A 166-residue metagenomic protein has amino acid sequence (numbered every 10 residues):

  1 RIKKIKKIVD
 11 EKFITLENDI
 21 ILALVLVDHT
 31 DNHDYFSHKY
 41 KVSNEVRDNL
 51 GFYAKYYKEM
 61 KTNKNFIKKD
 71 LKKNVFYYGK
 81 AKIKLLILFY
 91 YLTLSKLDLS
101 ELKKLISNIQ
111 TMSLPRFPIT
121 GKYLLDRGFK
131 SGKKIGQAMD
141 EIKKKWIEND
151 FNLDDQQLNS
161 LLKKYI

Functional and structural regions predicted by a protein language model:
R1-S100: Conserved, hydrophobic alpha-helical core segments of structured domains
K3, F89-I166: Charged substrate- and nucleic-acid-binding regions of tRNA-handling and nucleotidyl-transfer enzymes, centered on
